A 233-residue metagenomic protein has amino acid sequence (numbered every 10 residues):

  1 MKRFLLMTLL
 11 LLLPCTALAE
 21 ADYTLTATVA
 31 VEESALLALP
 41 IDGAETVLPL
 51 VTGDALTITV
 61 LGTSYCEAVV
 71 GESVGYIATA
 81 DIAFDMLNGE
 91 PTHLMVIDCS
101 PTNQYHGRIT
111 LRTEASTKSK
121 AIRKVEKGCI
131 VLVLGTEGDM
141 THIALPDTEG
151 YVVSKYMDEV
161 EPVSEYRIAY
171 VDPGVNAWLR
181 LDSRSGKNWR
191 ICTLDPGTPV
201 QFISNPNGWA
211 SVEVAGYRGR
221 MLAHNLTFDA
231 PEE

Functional and structural regions predicted by a protein language model:
F4-A19: Sec-dependent N-terminal signal peptides
L18-A35, L48-T52, T59-G62, A83-T113 (+7 more regions): SH3-family beta-barrel domains
P40-E45, A115-K120, R184-W189: Short alpha-helix capping/helix-loop boundary micro-motifs
D42-Y76: N-terminal, post-signal-peptide region of Sec/Tat-exported proteins
C66-V70, T141-L145, A210-V214: SH3/SH3-like beta-barrel fold
G71-I82, P146-M157, Y217-N225: A short macromolecule-binding patch
